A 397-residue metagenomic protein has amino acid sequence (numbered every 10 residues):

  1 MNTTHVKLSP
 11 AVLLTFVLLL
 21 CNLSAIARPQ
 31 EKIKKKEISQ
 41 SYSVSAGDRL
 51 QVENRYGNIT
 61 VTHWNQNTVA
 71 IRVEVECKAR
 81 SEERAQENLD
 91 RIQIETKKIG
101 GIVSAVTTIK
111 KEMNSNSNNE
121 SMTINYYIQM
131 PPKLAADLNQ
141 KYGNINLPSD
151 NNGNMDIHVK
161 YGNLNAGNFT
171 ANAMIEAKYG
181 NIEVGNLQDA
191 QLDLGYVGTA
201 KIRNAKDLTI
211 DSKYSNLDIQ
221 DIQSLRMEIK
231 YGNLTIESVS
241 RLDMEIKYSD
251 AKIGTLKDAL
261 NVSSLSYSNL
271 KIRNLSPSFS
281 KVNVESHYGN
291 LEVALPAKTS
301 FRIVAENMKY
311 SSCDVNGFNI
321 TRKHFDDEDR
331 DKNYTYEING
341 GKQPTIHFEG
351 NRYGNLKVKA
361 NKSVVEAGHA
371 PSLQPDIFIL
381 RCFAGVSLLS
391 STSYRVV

Functional and structural regions predicted by a protein language model:
M1-G385, S391-V397: Intrinsically disordered, low-complexity terminal regions
